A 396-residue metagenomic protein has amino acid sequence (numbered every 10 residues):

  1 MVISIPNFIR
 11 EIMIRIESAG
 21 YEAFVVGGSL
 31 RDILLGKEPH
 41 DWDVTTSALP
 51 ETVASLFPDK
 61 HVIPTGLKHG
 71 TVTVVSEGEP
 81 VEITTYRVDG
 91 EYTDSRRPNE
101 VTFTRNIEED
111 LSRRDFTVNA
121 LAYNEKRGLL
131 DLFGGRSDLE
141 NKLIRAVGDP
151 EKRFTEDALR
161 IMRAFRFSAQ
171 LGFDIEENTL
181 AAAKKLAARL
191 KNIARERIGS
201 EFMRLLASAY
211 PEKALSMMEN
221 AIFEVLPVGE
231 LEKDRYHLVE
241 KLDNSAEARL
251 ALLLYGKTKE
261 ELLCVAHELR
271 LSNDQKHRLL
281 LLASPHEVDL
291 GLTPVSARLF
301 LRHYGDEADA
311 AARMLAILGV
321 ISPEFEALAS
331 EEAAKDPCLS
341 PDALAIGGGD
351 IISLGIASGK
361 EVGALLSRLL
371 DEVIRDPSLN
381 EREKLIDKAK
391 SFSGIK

Functional and structural regions predicted by a protein language model:
M1-K396: Catalytic cores of the polymerase beta-like nucleotidyltransferase superfamily and closely associated nucleotide
